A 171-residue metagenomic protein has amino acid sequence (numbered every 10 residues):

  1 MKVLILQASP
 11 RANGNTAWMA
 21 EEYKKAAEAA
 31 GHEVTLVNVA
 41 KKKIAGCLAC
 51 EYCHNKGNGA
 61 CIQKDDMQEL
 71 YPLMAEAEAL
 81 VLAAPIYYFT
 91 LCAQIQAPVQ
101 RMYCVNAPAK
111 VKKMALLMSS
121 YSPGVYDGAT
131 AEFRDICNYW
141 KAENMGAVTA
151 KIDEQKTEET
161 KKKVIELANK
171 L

Functional and structural regions predicted by a protein language model:
M1-A83, F89-R101, Q155-L171: N-terminal beta1-alpha1-beta2 submodule of the flavodoxin-like/Rossmannoid cofactor-binding fold
E33-N38, A142-A150: Short beta-strand elements in bilobed, periplasmic/extracellular small-molecule ligand-binding domains
K43, Y121, K151-D153: Glycine-rich beta-alpha junction loops
I86-Y88, Y121-S122: Short glycine-rich anion-binding loops that position phosphate/pyrophosphate groups of nucleotides and phosphorylated
A93, N106-V148: Short, glycine-/small-residue-rich phosphate/pyrophosphate-handling segment
R101, T130-A131, I152: Amphipathic, positively biased hydrophobic alpha-helical segments used for protein targeting and membrane insertion
